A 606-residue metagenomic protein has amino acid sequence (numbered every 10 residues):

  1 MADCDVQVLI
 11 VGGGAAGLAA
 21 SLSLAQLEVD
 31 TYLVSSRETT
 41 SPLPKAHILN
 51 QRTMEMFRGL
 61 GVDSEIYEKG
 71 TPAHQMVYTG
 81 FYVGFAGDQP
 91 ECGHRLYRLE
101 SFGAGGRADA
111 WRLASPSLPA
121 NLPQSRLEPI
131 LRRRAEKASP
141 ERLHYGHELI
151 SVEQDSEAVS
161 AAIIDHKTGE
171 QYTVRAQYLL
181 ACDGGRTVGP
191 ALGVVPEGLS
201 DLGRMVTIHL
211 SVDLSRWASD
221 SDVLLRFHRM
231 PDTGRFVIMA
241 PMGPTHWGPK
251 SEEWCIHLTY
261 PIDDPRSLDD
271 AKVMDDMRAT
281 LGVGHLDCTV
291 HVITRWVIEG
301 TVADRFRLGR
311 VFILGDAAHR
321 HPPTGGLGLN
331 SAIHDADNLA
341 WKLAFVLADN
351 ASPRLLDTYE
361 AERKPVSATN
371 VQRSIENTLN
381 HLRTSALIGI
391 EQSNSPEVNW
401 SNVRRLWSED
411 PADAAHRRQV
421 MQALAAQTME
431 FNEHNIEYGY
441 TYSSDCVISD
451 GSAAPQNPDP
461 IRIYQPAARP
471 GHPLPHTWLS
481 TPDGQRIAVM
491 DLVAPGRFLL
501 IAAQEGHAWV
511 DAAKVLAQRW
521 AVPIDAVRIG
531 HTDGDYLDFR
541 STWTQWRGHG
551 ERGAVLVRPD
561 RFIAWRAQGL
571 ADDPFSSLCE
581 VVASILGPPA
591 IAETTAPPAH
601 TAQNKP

Functional and structural regions predicted by a protein language model:
A2-A16: Beta1/beta-strand and adjacent pyrophosphate-binding region of the FAD-binding site in flavoprotein oxidoreductases
C4-V6, T168-Y178: Core beta-strand elements of the Rossmann-like FAD/NAD(P) dinucleotide-binding domain in flavoenzyme oxidoreductases
G12-S21, L131, A181, V290 (+6 more regions): Conserved mid-domain beta->alpha element of the FAD-binding
A25-K45: Glycine-rich FAD pyrophosphate-binding loop
K45, L49-R134: Active-site-adjacent segment of FAD-dependent monooxygenases/related oxidoreductases
R133, Y178, C182-I298: Conserved FAD-binding catalytic core of PHBH/FMO-like flavoproteins
Y145-V159: A conserved short coil-to-beta-strand element within the FAD-binding core of flavoproteins
A344-H472, A494, F498, A503-G506 (+2 more regions): C-terminal helical "tail/cap" subdomain of flavin- and related membrane-associated enzymes
